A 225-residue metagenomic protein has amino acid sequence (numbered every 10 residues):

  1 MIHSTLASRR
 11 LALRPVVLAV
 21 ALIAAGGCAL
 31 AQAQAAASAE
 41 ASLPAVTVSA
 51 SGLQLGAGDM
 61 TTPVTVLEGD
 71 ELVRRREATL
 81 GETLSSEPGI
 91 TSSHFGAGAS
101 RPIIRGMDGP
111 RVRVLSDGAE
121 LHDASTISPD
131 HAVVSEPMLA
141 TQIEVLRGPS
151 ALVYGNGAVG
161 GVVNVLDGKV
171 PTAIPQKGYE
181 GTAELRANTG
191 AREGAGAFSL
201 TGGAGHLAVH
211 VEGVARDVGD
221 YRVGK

Functional and structural regions predicted by a protein language model:
M1-A39: Cleavable N-terminal targeting peptides that direct proteins into the secretory/outer-membrane pathway or into
I2-S4, G98, R192-G194: Residues that act as N-cap/strand-start positions at coil-to-secondary-structure junctions
A41-I174: Acidic, small-polar-rich N-terminal luminal/periplasmic segments of exported/outer-membrane proteins
A50, L185-A187: Short glycine-centered, acidic/aromatic-flanked micro-motifs in structured strand/loop junctions that mark active-site
T65, Y179-G181: Short alpha-helical transmembrane interface motifs in multi-pass membrane proteins
H94-G96, G155, N188-R192, G203: Short sequence motifs at beta-strands and strand-loop junctions characteristic of Gram-negative outer-membrane
T126, V170, G181-E184, A191 (+1 more regions): Periplasmic-side early beta-strands and strand-to-turn transitions of outer-membrane beta-barrels
G157-V159, K177, R192-G196: Residues that define the transmembrane beta-barrel architecture of outer-membrane proteins
